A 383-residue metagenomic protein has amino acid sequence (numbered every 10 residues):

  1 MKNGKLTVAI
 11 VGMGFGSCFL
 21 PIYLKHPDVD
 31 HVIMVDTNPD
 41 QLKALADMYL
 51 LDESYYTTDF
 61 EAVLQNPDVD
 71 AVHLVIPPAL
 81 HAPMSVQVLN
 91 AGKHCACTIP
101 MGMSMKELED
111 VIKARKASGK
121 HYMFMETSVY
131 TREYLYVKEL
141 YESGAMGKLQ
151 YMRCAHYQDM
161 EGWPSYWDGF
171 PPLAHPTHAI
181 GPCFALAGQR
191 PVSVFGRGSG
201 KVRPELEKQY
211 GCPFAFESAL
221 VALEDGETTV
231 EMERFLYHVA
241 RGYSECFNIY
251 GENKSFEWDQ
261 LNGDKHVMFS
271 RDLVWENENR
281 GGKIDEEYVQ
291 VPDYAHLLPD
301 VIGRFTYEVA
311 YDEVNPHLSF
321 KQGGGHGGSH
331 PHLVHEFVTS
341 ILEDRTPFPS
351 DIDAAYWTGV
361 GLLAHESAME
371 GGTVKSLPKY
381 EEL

Functional and structural regions predicted by a protein language model:
M1-L50: N-terminal Rossmann-like dinucleotide-binding module
F19, S54-A114: Beta-loop-alpha module in the N-terminal Rossmann-like domain of NAD(P)-dependent dehydrogenases, especially those
V29-I33, S340-W357: Glycine- and charged-residue-rich phosphate/anionic-cofactor binding loop of Rossmann-like
E53, A91-K93, S118-K120, G226-T228: A short helix->loop->beta-strand "cap" motif at the edges of active sites that frequently abuts
G102-S165, G169-P172: A contiguous active-site-proximal alpha/beta segment in oxidoreductase catalytic domains
K120, G147, E366-L383: C-terminal capping/lid region of NAD(P)-dependent oxidoreductase domains
W163-S244, N248, I352: Rossmann-like dinucleotide-binding domain that binds NAD(P)(H)
L220-D225, N248, N253-F348, L383: C-terminal glycine/acidic-rich active-site capping loop/insertion
